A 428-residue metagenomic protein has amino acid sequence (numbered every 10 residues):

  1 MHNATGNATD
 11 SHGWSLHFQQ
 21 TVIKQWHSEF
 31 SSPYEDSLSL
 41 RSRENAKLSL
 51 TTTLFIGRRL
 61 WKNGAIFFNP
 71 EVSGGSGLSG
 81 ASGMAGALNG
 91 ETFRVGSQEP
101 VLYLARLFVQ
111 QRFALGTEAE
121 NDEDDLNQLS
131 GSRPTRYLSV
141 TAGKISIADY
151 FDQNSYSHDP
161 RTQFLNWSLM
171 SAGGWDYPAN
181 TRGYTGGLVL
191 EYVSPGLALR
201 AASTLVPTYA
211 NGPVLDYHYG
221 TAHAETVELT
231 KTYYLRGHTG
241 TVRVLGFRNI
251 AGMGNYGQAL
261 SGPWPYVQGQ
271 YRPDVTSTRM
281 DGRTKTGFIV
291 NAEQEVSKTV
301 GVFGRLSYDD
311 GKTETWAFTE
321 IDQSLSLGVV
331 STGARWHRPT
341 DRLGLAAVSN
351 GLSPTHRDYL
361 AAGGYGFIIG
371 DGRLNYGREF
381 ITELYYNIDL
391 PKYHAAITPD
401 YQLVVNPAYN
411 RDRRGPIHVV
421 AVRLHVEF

Functional and structural regions predicted by a protein language model:
H2-L16, H27-E29, G57-I66, A114-Y137 (+6 more regions): Short loop/turn motifs that connect adjacent beta-strands in outer-membrane beta-barrel proteins
H12, E44-L50, E91, P100-A105 (+7 more regions): Residues that define the transmembrane beta-barrel architecture of outer-membrane proteins
L16-Q20, F68, L138-A142, L190 (+7 more regions): Membrane-embedded beta-strand positions of outer-membrane beta-barrel proteins
F18, T52-R58, L107-Q111, A142 (+8 more regions): Residues on the lipid-exposed face of transmembrane beta-strands in outer-membrane beta-barrel proteins
V22-W26, V72-S76, F113-L115, K144-D149 (+8 more regions): Transmembrane beta-strands of outer-membrane beta-barrel pores
S82-E99, Y103, E118-A224, E228 (+2 more regions): Surface-exposed coil loops of outer-membrane beta-barrel proteins
W167-V302, L306-T313, E320, S331: Signature for the C-terminal beta-barrel architecture of outer-membrane proteins
E228-T230, L245-G282, F303-R305, D310 (+1 more regions): Outer membrane beta-barrel transmembrane domains
